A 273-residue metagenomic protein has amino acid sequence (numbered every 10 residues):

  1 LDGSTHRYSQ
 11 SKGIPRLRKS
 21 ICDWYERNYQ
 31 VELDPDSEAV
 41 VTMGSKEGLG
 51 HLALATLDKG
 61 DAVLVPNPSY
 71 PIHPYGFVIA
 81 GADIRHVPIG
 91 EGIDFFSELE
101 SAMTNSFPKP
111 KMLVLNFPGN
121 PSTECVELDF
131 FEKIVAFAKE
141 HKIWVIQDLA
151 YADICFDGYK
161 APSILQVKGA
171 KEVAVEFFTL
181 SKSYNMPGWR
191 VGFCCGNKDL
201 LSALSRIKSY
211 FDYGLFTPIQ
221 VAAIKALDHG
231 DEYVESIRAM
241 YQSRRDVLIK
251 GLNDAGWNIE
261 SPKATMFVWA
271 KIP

Functional and structural regions predicted by a protein language model:
L1-G44, H51, A226-H229: N-terminal small-domain helix-loop-helix segment of the aminotransferase-like
P35, L54-L115, L128: PLP-dependent aminotransferase-like
A80, E140-H141, A255: Helix C-cap/helix->beta junction micro-motif
G90-D157: Active-site phosphate-binding strand-loop segment of PLP-dependent enzymes
V167-A203, L215: Active-site PLP attachment segment
L204-F211, A226-K250: Structural signature of PLP-dependent enzymes
I224, A239-I249, I259-I272: Conserved glycine-rich beta-strand-loop-beta hairpin in the small C-terminal domain of fold type I
